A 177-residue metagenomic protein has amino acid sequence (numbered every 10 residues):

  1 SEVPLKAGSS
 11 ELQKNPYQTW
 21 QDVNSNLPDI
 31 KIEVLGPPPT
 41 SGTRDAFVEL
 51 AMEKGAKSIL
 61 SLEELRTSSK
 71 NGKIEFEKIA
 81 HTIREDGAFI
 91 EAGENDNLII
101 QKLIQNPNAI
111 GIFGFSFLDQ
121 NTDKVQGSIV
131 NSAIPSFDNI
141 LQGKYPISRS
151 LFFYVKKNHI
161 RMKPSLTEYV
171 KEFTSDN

Functional and structural regions predicted by a protein language model:
S1-N177: Flexible loop/hinge segments at secondary-structure junctions
